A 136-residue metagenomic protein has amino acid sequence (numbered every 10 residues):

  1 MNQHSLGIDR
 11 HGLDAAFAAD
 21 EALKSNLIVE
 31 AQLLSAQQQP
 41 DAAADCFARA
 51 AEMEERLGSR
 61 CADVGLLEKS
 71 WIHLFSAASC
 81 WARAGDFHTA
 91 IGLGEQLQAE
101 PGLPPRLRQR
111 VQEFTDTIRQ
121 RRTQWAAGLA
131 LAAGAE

Functional and structural regions predicted by a protein language model:
N2-D9, A42-R56, F87-T89: Helix-turn-helix repeat elements of alpha-solenoid scaffolds
D14-A18, R56-L67, E100-L107: Flexible helix-coil transition and linker loops at the boundaries of alpha-helical arrays
A16, L23, A43, A50 (+3 more regions): Residues that mark the junctions of alpha-helical repeat units in TPR/alpha-solenoid scaffolds
E21, I28-V29, A48, L74-F75 (+2 more regions): TPR/TPR-like alpha-solenoid signature
L27, L34, E54, C61 (+3 more regions): Residue at a conserved register position within TPR or TPR-like alpha-solenoid repeats
V29, A36-Q37, A43, D63 (+1 more regions): Alpha-helix C-terminal capping/termination sites
A50, R56-L57, A77, A84 (+2 more regions): Alpha-helical solenoid scaffolds that mediate protein-protein interactions, centered on TPR/SEL1-like repeats but also
W71-F87, F114-E136: Alpha-helical linker/edge segments of TPR/alpha-solenoid repeat scaffolds and analogous pre-/post-domain helices
